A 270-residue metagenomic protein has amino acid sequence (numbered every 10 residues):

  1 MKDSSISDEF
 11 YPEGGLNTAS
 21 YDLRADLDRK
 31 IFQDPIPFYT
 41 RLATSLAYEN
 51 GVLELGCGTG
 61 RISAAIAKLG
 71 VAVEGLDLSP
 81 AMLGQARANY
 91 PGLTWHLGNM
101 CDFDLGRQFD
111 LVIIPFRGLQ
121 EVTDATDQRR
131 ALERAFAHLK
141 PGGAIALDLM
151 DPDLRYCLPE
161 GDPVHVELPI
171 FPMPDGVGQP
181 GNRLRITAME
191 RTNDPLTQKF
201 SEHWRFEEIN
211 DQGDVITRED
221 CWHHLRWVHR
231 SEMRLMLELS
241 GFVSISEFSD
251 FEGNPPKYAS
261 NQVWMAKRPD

Functional and structural regions predicted by a protein language model:
M1-E49: Conserved class I S-adenosyl-L-methionine
E49-G58: Conserved class I S-adenosyl-L-methionine
G60-D102: Class I SAM-dependent methyltransferase SAM/SAH-binding core
C101-L111: A short acidic, Gly/Pro-enriched loop at the edge of an enzyme's catalytic core that lines a small-molecule cofactor
R129-P141: A short glycine-rich, Lys/Arg-flanked "PGG" loop and its adjoining helix->strand segment in the class I
G142-L149: Conserved beta-strand signature within the Rossmann-like core of class I S-adenosyl-L-methionine
L149-R234: SAM-dependent methyltransferase
W222-D270: C-terminal lobe and adjacent flexible extensions of AdoMet/dcAdoMet transferase-like proteins
